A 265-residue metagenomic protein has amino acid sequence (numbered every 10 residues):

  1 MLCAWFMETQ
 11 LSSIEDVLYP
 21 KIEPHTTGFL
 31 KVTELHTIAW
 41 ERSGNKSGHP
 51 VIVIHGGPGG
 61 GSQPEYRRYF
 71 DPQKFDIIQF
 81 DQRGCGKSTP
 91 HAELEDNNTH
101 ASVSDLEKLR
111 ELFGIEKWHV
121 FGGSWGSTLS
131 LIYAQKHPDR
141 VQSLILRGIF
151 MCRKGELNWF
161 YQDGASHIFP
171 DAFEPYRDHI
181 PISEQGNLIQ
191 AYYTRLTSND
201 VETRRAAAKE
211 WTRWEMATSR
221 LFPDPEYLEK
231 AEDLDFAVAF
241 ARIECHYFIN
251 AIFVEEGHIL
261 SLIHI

Functional and structural regions predicted by a protein language model:
E34-S43: A short loop-to-beta-strand scaffold at the N-terminal edge of the catalytic core in hydrolase folds
H49-G56: Short beta-strand element of the alpha/beta-hydrolase
G60-P64, R83-N97, G155: Glycine-rich "HGGG/HGxG" loop immediately N-terminal to the catalytic nucleophile of the alpha/beta-hydrolase
Q73-K87: Conserved alpha/beta-hydrolase
V103-W118: Conserved acidic catalytic loop of the alpha/beta-hydrolase fold
K117-G155: Conserved hydrolase catalytic core segment
V141-L188: A catalytic-pocket lid/entrance helix-loop region that shapes and gates access to the active site across common
I263-I265: Conserved small/polar residues in nucleotide/adenosyl-binding loops
